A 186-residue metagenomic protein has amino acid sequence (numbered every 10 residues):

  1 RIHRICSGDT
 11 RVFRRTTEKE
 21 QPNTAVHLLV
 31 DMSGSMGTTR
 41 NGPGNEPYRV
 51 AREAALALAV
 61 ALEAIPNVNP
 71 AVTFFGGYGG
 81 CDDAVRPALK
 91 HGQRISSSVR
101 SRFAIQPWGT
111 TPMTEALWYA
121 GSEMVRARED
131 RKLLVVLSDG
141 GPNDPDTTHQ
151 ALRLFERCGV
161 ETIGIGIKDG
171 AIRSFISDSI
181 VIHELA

Functional and structural regions predicted by a protein language model:
R1-A186: Acidic, glycine-rich A-domain
